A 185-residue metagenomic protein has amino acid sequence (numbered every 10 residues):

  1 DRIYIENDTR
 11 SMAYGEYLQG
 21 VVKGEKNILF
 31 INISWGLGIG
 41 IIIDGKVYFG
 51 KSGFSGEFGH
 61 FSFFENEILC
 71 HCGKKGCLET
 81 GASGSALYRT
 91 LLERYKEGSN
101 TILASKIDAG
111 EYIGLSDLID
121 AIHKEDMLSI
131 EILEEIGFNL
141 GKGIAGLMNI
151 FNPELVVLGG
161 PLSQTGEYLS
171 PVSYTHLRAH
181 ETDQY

Functional and structural regions predicted by a protein language model:
D1-R89, Q184: Phosphate-binding/catalytic loop of phosphoryl-transfer enzymes
M12, I113, Q164, Y168: Short alpha-helical
L18, F63-N66, L92-K96, H123 (+1 more regions): A generic structural signal for secondary-structure junctions that act as hinges or helix/strand caps at the edges
V21, M148-N149: Non-catalytic positions within long, well-ordered alpha-helices that form the structural scaffold/packing of enzyme
L78-M148, E154-L155: A mobile "lid/hinge" subdomain adjacent to the ATP/sugar-phosphate binding pocket shared across diverse ATP-dependent
P153-Y174: Glycine-rich phosphate-binding loops at beta-strand->alpha-helix junctions
T175-T182: Conserved small/polar residues in nucleotide/adenosyl-binding loops
